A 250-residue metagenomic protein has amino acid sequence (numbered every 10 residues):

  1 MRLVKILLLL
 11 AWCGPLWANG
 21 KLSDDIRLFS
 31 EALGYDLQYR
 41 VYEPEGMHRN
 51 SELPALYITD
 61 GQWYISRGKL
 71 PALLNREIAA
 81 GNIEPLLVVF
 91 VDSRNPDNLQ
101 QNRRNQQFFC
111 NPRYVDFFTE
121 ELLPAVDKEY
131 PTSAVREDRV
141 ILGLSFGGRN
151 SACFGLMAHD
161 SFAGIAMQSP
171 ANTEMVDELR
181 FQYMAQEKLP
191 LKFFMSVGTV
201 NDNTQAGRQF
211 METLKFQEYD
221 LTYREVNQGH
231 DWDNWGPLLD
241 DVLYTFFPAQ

Functional and structural regions predicted by a protein language model:
R2-L9: Sec-dependent signal peptide recognition, specifically the positively charged N-region followed immediately by
C13-P15: N-terminal signal peptide c-region/cleavage motif recognized by signal peptidases
N19-Q250: Non-catalytic cap/lid and distal C-terminal segments of serine-dependent acyl enzymes
